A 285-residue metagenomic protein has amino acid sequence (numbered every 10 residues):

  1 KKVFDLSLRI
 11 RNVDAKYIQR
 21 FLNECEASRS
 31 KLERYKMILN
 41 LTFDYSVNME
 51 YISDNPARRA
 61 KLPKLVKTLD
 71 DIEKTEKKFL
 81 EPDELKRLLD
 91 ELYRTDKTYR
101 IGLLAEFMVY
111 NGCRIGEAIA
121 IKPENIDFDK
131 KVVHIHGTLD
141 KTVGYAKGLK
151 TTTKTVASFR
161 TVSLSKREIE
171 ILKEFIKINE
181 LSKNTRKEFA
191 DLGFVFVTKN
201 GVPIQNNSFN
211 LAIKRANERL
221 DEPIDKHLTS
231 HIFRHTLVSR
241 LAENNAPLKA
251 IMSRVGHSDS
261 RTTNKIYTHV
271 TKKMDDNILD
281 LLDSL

Functional and structural regions predicted by a protein language model:
K1-S28: Basic/aromatic-enriched alpha-helical hairpins
L6, D90-I101, V162, I178-K187 (+4 more regions): Short, basic (Lys/Arg/His-rich) helix/loop patches that form interaction surfaces in the mid-to-C-terminal regions
D14, K31-L39, R100-I101, E168 (+5 more regions): Hydrophobic (often cysteine-bearing) scaffold residues that line and stabilize catalytic clefts of nucleotide/cofactor
R29-M37, N48, I52, R58-I121 (+3 more regions): Basic, Lys/Arg- and aromatic-enriched nucleic-acid-binding interface segment
N40-F43, V47, N217, T271 (+1 more regions): C-terminal flanking helix
L62, A120-K177, L181: Conserved tyrosine-mediated DNA breakage-rejoining catalytic core shared by Y-recombinases
N125-V132, A246-I266: Short, polar N-cap/turn motifs at the start of nucleic acid-interacting alpha helices
G144-T151, N244, K265, H269-L285: DNA/chromatin major-groove-contacting recognition/catalytic segments
